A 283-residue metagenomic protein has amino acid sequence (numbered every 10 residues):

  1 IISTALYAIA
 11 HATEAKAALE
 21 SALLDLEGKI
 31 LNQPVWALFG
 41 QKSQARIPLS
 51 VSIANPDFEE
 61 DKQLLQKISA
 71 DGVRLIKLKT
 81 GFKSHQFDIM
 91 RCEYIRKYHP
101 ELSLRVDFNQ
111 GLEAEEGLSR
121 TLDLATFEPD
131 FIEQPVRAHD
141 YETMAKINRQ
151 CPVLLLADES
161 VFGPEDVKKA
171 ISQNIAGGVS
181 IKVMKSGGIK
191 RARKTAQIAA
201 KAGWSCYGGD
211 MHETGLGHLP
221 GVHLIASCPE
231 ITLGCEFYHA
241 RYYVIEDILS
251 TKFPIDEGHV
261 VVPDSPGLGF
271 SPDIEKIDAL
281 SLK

Functional and structural regions predicted by a protein language model:
I1-I30: Metal- or metallocofactor-binding catalytic centers and their adjacent structured scaffolds across diverse enzyme
L19, N32, I76, D107 (+6 more regions): Conserved, mostly hydrophobic/aromatic
S21, L26, L78-T80, F108 (+4 more regions): Generic detector of well-ordered alpha-helical packing
D25-P34, C228-T232: Short helix-capping/linker segments at secondary-structure and domain boundaries
G28-K29, Q33-R46, V260: N-terminal amphipathic alpha-helix/helix-capping segment at the start of soluble metabolic enzymes
L38-C151: Metal-dependent enolase-superfamily TIM-barrel catalytic cores that perform enediolate-based chemistry
L122, E128, H139-L156, V161-H259: Shared catalytic-loop signature of beta/alpha-barrel
R241-K283: C-terminal extensions of enzymes
